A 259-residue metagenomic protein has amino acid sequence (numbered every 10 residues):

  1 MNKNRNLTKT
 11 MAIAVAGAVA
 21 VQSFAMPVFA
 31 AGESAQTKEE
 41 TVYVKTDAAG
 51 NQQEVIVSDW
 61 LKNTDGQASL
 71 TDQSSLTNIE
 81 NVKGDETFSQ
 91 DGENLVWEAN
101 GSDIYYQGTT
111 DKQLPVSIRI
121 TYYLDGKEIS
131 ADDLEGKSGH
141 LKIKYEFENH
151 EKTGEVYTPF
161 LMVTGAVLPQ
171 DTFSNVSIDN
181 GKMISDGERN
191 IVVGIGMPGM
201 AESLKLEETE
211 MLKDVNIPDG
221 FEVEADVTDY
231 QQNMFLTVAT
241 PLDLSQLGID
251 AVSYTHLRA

Functional and structural regions predicted by a protein language model:
M1-G32: Gram-positive cell-envelope targeting signals
F29-I249: N-terminal, leucine/charged-rich tether regions that mediate assembly and partner docking in large macromolecular
T255-H256: Conserved small/polar residues in nucleotide/adenosyl-binding loops
